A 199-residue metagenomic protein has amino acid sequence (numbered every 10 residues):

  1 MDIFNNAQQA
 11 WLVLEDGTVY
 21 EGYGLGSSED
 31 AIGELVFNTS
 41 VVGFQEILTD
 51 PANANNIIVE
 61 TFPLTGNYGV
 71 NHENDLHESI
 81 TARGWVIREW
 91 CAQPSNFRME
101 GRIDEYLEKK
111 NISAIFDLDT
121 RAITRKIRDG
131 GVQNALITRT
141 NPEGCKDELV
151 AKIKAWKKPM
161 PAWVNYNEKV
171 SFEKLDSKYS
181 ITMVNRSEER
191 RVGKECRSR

Functional and structural regions predicted by a protein language model:
M1-S187: RNA-binding accessory domains that recognize and position tRNA/RNA substrates
E188-R199: Conserved small/polar residues in nucleotide/adenosyl-binding loops
